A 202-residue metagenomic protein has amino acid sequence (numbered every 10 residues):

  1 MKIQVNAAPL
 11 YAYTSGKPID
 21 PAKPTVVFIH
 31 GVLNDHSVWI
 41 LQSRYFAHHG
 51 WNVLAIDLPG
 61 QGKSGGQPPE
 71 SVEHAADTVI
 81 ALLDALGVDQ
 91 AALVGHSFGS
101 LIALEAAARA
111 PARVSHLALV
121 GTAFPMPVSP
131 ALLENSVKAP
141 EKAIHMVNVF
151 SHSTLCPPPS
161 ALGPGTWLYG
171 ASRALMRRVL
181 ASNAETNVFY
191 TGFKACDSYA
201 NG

Functional and structural regions predicted by a protein language model:
I3-L10, N34-S37, G192-A200: Short gly/ser/thr-rich secondary-structure transition/capping motifs
I3-S15, I40-F98: Active-site loop/oxyanion-hole signature of alpha/beta-hydrolase fold enzymes
A22-G31: Short beta-strand element of the alpha/beta-hydrolase
G31-N34, S97: Active-site glycine-rich loops that stabilize anionic/oxyanionic intermediates across multiple enzyme folds
L33, L58-G62, F124: Alpha/beta-hydrolase active-site loop signature
L101-M146: Flexible "cap/lid" loop of the alpha/beta hydrolase fold
E134-G202: Conserved alpha/beta-hydrolase catalytic His-Asp/Glu region
